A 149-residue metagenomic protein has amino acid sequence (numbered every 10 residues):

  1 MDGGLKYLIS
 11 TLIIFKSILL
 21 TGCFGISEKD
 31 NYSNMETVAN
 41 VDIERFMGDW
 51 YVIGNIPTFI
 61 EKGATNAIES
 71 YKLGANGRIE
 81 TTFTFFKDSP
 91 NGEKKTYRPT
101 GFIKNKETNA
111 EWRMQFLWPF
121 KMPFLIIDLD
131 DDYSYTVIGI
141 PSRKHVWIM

Functional and structural regions predicted by a protein language model:
D2-I9: Bacterial N-terminal signal peptides that target proteins for export
I9, K16-I148: A beta-rich soluble binding module of mature secreted/lumenal proteins
